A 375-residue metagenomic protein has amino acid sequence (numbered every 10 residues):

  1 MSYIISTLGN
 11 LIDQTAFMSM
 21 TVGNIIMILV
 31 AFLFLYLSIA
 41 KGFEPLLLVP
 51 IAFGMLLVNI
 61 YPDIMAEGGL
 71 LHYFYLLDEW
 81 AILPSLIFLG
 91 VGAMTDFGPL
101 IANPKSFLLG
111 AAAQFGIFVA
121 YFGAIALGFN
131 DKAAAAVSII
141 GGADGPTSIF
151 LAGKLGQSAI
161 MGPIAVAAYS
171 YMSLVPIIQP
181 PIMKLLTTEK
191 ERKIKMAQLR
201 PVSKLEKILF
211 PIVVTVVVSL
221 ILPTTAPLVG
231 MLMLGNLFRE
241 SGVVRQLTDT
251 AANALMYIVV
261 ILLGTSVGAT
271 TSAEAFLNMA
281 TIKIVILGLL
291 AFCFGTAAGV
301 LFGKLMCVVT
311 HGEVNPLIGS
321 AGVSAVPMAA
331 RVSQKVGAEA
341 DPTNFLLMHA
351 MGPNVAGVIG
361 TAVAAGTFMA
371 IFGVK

Functional and structural regions predicted by a protein language model:
M1-S19, I25, P181-F210, V243-D249 (+1 more regions): Intrinsically disordered, low-complexity non-transmembrane regions of multi-pass membrane transporters
T7-S19, L37-K41, F53-I82, L237-V260 (+2 more regions): Hydrophobic transmembrane alpha-helices of multi-pass solute/ion transporters
A40-L48, A66-F74, M94-L109, V244-N253 (+3 more regions): Interfacial helix-loop-helix linkers and transmembrane-helix boundary segments in multi-pass membrane proteins
W80, L89-M94, L109-V119, G123 (+3 more regions): Alpha-helical membrane segments and immediately flanking helix-loop junctions that form or couple to the substrate/ion
L100-Y121, S272-G299, A350-N354: Entry/N-cap segments of selected transmembrane alpha helices and their immediately preceding amphipathic helices
A159-I177, L287-G295, I318: Alpha-helical transmembrane segments
A167-V243: Membrane-embedded hairpin module used as a gating/binding unit in multi-pass transport and secretion proteins
T215-G299: Transmembrane helical segments that form the transport core of multi-pass membrane transport proteins
